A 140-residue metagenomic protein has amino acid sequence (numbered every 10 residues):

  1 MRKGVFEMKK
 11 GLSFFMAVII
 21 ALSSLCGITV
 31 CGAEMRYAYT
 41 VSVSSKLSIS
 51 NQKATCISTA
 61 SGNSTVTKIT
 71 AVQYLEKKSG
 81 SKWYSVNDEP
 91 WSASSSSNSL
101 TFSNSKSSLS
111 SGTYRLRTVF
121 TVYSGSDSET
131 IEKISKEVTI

Functional and structural regions predicted by a protein language model:
M1-S50: N-terminal prepro-regions of secreted/extracellular proteins
T29-I140: Mature extracytoplasmic or otherwise solvent-exposed domains
